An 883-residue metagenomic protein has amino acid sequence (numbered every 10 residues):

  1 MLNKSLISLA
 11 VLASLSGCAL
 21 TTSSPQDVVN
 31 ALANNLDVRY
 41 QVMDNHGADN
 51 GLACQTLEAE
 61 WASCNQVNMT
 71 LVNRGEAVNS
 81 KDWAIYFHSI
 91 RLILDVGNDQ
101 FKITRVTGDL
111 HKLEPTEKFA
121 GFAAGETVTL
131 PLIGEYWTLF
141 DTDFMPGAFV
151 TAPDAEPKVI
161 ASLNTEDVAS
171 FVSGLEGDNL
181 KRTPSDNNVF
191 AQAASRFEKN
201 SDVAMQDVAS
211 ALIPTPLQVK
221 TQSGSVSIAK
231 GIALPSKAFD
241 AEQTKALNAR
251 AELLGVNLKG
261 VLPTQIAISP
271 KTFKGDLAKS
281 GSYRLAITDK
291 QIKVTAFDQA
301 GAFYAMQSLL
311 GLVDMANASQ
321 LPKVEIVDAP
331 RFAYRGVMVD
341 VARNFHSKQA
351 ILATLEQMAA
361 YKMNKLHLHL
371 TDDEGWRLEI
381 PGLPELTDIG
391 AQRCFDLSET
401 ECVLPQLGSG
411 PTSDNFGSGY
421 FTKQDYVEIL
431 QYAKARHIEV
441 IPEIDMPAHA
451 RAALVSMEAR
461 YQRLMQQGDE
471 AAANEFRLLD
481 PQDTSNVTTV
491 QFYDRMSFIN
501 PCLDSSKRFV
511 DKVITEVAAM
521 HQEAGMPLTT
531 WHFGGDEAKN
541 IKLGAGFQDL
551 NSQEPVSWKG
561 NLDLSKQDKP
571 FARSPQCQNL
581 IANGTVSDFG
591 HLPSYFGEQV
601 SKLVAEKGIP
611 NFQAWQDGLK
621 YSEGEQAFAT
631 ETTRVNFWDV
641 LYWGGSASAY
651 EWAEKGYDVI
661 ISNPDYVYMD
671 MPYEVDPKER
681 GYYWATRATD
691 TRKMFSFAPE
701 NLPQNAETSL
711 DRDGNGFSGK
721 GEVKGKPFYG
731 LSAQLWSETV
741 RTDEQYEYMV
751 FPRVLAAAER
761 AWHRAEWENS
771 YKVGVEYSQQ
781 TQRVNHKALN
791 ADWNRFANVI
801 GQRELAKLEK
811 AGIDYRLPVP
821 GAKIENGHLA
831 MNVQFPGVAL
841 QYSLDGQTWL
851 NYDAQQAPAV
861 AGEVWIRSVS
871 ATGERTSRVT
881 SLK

Functional and structural regions predicted by a protein language model:
S24, F144-A300, Y304-P330, F612-Y621 (+2 more regions): Acidic, contiguous N-terminal accessory segments
Y40, D44, N50-V78: Short beta-strand elements of extracellular/lumenal beta-sandwich folds
A77-T107, G147-A148: Short acidic, flexible loop segments centered on an aromatic residue
Q100-T138: Intrinsically disordered, low-complexity Pro/Gly/Ser/Thr-rich segments with frequent PxxP/GP/PP motifs and embedded
S280-S282, A286-F498, L503-F509, E516-T530 (+1 more regions): Feature activates predominantly on carbohydrate-active enzymes
M496-T632: Active-site neighborhood of glycoside hydrolase catalytic domains
P610-E825: Flexible, acidic glycine-rich loops studded with aromatic residues
T781-K883: Short, compositionally stereotyped local motifs that mark structural "simplifiers"
